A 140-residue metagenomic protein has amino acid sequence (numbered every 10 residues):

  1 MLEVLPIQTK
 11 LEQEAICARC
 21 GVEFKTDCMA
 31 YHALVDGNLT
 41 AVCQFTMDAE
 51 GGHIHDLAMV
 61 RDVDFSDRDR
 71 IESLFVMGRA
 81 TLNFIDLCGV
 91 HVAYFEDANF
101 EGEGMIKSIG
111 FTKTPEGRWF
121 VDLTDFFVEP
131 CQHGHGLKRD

Functional and structural regions predicted by a protein language model:
M1-K25, P130-D140: Short amphipathic alpha-helix that is part of the acyltransferase structural core
M1-V4, C17, N38-A41, M77 (+1 more regions): Generic preference for well-ordered secondary structure
L2, C28, G110-T112: Short glycine-aromatic motifs
V4-K10, A18-C20, D27-V35, D67-E72 (+1 more regions): Short linear motifs at secondary-structure transitions and domain/linker junctions
R19-V60: A conserved beta-strand-loop-helix scaffold within acyl/acetyltransferase catalytic domains
H32-T46, Y94-D140: Terminal substrate-recognition subdomain of acyl/acetyltransferases
G52-G117: Acyl-donor binding region in acyl/amide transferases
